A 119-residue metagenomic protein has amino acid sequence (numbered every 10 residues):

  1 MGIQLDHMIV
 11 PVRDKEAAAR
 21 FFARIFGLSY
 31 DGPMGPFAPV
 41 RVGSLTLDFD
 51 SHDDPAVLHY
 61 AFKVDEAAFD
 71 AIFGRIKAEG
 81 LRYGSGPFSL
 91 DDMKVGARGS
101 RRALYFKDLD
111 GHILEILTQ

Functional and structural regions predicted by a protein language model:
G2, I9-L47, S51-D53: Core segments of cupin and vicinal oxygen chelate
L5-R13, D54-E79, R102-K107: Vicinal oxygen chelate
F22, F73, T118: Short, flexible helix/strand-to-coil boundary loops that buttress conserved ligand/catalytic motifs in alpha/beta
M34-F37, A56-V57, R98-S100: Short acidic/glycine-enriched loop/turn segments that link adjacent beta-strands
P39-R41, L58, M93-V95: Short secondary-structure boundary/hinge segments and terminal tails
L81-Q119: Vicinal oxygen chelate
